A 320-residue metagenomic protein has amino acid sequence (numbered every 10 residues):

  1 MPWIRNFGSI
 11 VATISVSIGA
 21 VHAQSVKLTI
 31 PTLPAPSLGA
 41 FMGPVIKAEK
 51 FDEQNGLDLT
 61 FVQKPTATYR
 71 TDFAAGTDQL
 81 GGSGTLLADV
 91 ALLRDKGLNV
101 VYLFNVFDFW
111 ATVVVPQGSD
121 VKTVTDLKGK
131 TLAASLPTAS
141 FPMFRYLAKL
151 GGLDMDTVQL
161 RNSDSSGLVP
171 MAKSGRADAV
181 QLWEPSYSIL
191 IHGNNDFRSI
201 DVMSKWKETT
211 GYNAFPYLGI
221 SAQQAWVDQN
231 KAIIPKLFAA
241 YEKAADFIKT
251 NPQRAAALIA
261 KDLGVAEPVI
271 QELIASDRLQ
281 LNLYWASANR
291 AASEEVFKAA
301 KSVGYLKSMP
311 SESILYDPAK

Functional and structural regions predicted by a protein language model:
M1-V11: Bacterial N-terminal signal peptides that target proteins for export
I18-A23: Sec/Tat signal peptide C-region and signal peptidase I cleavage site
Q24-D164, M171, D178-E184, I200: Short, glycine-/small- and polar/acidic-enriched structural segments that line small-molecule recognition paths
E53-Q54, S204-N213, Q280-A288: Short, solvent-exposed loop/beta-turn-alpha elements that line the ligand-binding surface or hinge of extracytoplasmic
M155-V158, L263-A275, K307-S313: Short, surface-exposed acidic
S166-I259: Pocket-lining segment of extracytoplasmic ligand-binding domains
V227-S302: Secondary-structure end/capping motifs
F297-K320: Conserved C-terminal helix/tail region of periplasmic/extracytoplasmic solute-binding proteins
